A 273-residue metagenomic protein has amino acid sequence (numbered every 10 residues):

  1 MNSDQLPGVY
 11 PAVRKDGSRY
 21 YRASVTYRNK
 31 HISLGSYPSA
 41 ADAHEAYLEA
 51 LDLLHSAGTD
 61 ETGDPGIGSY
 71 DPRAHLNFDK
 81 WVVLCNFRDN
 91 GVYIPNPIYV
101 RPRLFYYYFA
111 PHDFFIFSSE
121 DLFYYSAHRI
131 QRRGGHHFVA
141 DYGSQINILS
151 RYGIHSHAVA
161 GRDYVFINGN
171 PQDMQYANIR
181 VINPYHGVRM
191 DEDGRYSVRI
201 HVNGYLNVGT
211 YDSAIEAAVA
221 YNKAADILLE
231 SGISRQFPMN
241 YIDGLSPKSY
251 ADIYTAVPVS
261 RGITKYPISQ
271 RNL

Functional and structural regions predicted by a protein language model:
M1-L273: Boundary-flanking segments of nucleic-acid-binding domains in nuclear regulatory proteins
